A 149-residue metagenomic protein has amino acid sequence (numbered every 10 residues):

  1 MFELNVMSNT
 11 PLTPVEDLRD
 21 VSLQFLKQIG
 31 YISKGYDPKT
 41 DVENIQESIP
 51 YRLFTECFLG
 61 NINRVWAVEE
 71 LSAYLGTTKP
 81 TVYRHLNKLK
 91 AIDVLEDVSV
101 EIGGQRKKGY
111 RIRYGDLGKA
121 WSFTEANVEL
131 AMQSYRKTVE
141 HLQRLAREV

Functional and structural regions predicted by a protein language model:
M1-S8: An N-terminal low-complexity regulatory-tail signal and nearby short nucleic-acid-interaction modules
S8-T55: Short alpha-helical segments that sit at the start of domains
Q46-P50, V100-A126: Short, cationic-aromatic polyanion-contact patches
F54-I62: Short, locally clustered residues in the helix-turn-helix/winged-helix DNA-binding domain
I62-Y74: Short acidic, hydrophobic short linear motifs in intrinsically disordered regions
G76-A91: Short amphipathic alpha-helical interaction segments
K90-I102: A short, conserved structural fragment
D116-V149: Amphipathic alpha-helical dimerization/coiled-coil segments that flank or bridge DNA-binding/regulatory modules
